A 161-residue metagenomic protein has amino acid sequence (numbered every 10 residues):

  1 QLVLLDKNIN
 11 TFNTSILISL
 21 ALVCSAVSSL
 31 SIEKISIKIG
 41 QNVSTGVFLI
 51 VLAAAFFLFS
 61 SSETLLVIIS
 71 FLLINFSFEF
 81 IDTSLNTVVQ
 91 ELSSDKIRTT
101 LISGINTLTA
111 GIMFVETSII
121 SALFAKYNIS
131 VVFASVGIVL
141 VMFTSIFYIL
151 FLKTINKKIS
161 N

Functional and structural regions predicted by a protein language model:
Q1-V27: A single, central transmembrane helix in multi-pass transporters
L5-K7, F114-F133: Transmembrane alpha-helix termini and helix-breaking/packing motifs in multi-pass membrane transporters
T14, S44, L101, V131-V136: Alpha-helical transmembrane segments of multi-pass secondary-active solute transporters
L17-I37, L49, S70-F124, L140: Substrate-agnostic recognition of the 12-TM MFS/MFS-like secondary transporter fold
V43-F57, G137-I138: Structural signature of the two symmetry-related core transmembrane helices
L58-F59, I129, A134-N161: Multi-pass alpha-helical transporter architecture, strongest for 12-TM Major Facilitator/SLC carriers used
L58-F71: Helix-loop junctions at membrane interfaces in 12-TM secondary transporters
